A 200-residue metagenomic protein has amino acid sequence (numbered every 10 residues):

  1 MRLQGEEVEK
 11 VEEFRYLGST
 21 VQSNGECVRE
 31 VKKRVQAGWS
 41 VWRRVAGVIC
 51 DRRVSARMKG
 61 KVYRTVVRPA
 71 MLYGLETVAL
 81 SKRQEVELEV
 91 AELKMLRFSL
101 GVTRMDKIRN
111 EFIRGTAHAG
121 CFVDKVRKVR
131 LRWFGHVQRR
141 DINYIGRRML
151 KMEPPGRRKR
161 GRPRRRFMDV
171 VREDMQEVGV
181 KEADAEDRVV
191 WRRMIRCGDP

Functional and structural regions predicted by a protein language model:
M1-P200: Short linear motifs embedded in intrinsically disordered, charge-biased segments
